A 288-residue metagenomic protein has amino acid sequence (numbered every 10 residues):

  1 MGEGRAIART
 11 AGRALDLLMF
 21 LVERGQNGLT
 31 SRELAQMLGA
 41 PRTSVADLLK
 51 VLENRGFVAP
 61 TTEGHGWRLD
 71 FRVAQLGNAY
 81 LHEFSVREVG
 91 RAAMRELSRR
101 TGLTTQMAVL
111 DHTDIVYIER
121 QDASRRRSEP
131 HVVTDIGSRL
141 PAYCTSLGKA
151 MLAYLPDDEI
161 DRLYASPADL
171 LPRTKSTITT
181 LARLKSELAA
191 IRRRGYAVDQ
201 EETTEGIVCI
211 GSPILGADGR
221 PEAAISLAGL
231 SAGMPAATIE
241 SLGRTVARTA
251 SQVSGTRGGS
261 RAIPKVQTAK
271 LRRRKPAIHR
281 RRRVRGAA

Functional and structural regions predicted by a protein language model:
M1, Q26, D218-A288: C-terminal effector-binding regulatory domain of bacterial HTH transcription factors
M1-R87, S251, G255-G259, A277-A288: N-terminal helix-turn-helix
I7-A11, S31, G66, D70 (+8 more regions): Short, structured helix-loop boundary elements
F20, M37, V89-R100, Q106 (+3 more regions): Amphipathic alpha-helical regulatory segments at dimerization interfaces that relay allosteric signals between sensory
V58-P60, M107-A108, I214: A structural signal for short hydrophobic beta-strand segments in well-ordered beta-sheet cores
G64-A168: Amphipathic alpha-helical effector-binding/dimerization core of metabolite-sensing transcriptional regulators
R126-T203, K270-R283: Short, solvent-exposed recognition segments
R173-A250, A269: Extended hydrophobic
